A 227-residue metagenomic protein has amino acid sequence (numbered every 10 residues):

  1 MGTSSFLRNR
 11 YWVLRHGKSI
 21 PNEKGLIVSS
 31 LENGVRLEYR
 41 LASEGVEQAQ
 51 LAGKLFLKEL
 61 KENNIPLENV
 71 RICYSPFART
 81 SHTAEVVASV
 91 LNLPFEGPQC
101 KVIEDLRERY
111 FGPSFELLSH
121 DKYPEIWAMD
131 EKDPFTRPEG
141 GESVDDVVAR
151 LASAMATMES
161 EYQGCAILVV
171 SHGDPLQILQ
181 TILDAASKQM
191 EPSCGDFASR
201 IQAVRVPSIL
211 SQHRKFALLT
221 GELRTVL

Functional and structural regions predicted by a protein language model:
M1-R10, K24-S29, L93, G97 (+4 more regions): Acidic, low-complexity terminal tails and accessory targeting/binding regions of phosphate-metabolizing enzymes
G2-E96, D146: Active-site-proximal alpha-helix that buttresses catalytic centers in soluble enzyme cores
R10-L14, C73, C165-I178: Beta-strand elements within well-structured catalytic alpha/beta cores of enzymes that handle phosphate/sulfate esters
I20, R79-S81, E108-R109, P175-Q177: Short, active-site-adjacent cap segments at secondary-structure transitions
V35, W127-D146: Short glycine/proline- and acidic residue-enriched helix-loop micro-motifs that form flexible lids or anion-recognition
K61, A156, S160-Q163, D184 (+1 more regions): Short amphipathic alpha-helices and their capping/turn residues within compact interaction modules
C100, K122-Y123, G141, V148 (+1 more regions): Eukaryotic endomembrane system proteins
V147-E161, A166-G173: GST-like fold's C-terminal all-alpha helical module
